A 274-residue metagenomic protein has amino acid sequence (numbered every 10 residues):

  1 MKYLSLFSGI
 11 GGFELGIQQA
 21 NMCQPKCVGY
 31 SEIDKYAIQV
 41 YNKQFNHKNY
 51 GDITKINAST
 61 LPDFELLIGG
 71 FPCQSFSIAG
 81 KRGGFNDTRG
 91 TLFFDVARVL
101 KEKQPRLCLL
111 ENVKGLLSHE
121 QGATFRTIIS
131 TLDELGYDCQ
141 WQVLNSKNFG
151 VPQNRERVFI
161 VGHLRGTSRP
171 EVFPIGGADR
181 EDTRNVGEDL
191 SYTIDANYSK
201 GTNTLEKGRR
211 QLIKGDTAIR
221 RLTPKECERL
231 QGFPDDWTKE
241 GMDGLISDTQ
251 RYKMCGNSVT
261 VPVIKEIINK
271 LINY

Functional and structural regions predicted by a protein language model:
M1-L107, K114-R126, D133: Core alpha/beta nucleotide-donor-binding catalytic domains of modification enzymes
A20, L135-Y137, W141-Y274: Class I SAM-dependent DNA methyltransferase catalytic core with a primary bias toward cytosine-5 DNMT/HhaI-like enzymes
Q39, R126, S130, K265-N269 (+1 more regions): A broad, structural surface signal
S75-S77, L109, D243-T249: Short glycine/proline-rich turn/loop motifs
G80-G83, N112, Q250-R251, C255: Short coil/turn segments at secondary-structure junctions
L107-V113, Q142, L245: Short beta-strands and strand-loop turn motifs
V113-S118, S146-G150: Short histidine/acidic/glycine/proline-rich micro-motifs that form metal- and phosphate-coordinating active-site loops
